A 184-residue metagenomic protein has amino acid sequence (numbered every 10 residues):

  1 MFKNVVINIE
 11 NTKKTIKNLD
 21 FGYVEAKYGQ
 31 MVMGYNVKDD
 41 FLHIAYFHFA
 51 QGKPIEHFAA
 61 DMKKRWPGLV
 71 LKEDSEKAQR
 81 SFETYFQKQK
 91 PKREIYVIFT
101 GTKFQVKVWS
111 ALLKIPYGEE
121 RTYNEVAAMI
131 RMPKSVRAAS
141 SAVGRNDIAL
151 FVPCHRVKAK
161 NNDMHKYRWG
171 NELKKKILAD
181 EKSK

Functional and structural regions predicted by a protein language model:
M1-M132, K184: Basic nucleic-acid-binding alpha-helical/helix-turn surface characteristic of O6-alkylguanine DNA
F2-I7, K160-K184: …primarily DNA-binding HTH/wHTH and HhH modules…
K107-A111, A138, K176: Pre-recognition alpha-helix immediately N-terminal to the DNA-recognition helix within helix-turn-helix or winged-helix
M132, V136-A139: Helix-turn-helix DNA-binding helix
G144: DNA-recognition element of transcription regulators
L150-V157: Short Lys/Arg-enriched helix C-cap and helix-to-coil transition segments that create basic nucleic-acid-contact patches
